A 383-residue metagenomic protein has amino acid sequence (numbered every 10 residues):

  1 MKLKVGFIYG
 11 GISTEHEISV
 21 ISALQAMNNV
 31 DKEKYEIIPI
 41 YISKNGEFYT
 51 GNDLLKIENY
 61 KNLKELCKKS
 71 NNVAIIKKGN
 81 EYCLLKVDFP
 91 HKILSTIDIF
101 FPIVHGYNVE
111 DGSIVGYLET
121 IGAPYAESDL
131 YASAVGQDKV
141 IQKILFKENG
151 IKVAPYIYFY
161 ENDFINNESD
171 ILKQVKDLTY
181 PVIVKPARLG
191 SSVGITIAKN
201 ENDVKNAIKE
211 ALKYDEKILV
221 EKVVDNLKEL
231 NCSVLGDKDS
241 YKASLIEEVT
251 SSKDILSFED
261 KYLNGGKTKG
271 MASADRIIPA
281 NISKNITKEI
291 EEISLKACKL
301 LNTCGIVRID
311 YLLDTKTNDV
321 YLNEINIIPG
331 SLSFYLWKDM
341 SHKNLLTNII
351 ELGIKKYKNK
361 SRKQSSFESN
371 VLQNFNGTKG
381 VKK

Functional and structural regions predicted by a protein language model:
M1-Y131, V135-Q137, I141, Y160-S169: ATP-binding N-terminal substructure of ATP-dependent carboxylate-amine bond-forming enzymes
L3-Y9, S13-N28, P90-L94, V135-N226: Active-site nucleotide/adenylate-binding loops and adjacent lid/helix of ATP-dependent enzymes
G106, S192, S252-I255, N326-K338: Glycine-rich phosphate/pyrophosphate-binding beta-alpha loops
F159, I195-N200, V234-D237, D314 (+1 more regions): Short beta-strand-to-turn element immediately C-terminal to the catalytic PLP-Schiff-base lysine in fold type I
K199-G270, N281, N285, V320: Phosphate-binding site of ATP-dependent enzymes
E210-K217, Y262-D314: A long amphipathic alpha-helix within ATP-dependent nucleotide-binding catalytic cores
L219-K222, C304-R308, N359-S365: Flexible, glycine/charged-enriched surface loops at secondary-structure junctions
N285, T315-K383: C-terminal active-site "lid" helix and adjoining low-complexity regulatory extension at the edge of ATP-using catalytic
